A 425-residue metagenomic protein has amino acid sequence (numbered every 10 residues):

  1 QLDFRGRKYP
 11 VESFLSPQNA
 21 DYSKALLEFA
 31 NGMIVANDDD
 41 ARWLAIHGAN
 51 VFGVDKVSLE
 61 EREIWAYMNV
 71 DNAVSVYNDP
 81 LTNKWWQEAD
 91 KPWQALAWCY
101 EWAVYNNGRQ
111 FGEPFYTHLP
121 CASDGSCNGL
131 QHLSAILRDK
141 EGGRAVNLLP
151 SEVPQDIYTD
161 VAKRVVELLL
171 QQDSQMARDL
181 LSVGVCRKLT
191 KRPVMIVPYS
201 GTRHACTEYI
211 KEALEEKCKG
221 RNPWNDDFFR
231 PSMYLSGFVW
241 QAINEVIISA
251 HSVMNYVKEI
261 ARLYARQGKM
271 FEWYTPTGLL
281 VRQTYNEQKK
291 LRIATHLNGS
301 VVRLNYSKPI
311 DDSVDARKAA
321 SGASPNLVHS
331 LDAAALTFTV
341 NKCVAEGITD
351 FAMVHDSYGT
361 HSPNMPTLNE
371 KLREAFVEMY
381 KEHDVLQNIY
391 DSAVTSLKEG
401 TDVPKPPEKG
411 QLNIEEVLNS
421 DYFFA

Functional and structural regions predicted by a protein language model:
Q1-A425: Conserved catalytic core of nucleotide polymerization and phosphodiester-bond processing enzymes
